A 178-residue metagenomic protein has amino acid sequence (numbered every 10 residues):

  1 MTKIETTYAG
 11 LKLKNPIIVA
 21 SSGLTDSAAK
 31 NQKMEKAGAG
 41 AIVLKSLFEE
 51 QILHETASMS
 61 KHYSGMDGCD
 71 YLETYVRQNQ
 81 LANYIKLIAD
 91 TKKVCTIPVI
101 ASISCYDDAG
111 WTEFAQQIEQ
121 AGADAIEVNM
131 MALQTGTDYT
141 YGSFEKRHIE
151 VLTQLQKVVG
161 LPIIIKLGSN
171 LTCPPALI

Functional and structural regions predicted by a protein language model:
M1, P16-V19, T74-Q78, T140-Y141: Short linear motifs at secondary-structure transitions and domain/linker junctions
M1-I18, Y84-K92: N-terminal amphipathic alpha-helix/helix-capping segment at the start of soluble metabolic enzymes
T2, T6-L11, S22, K45 (+3 more regions): Flexible, active-site-adjacent loop/turn segments at secondary-structure boundaries
P16-N31: N-terminal binding-site loop/beta-alpha segment at the start of enzyme catalytic domains that lines or forms
S27-M66, N79-I100, S104-I178: Alpha/beta enzyme core
D67-Y75: Short glycine/proline- and acidic residue-enriched helix-loop micro-motifs that form flexible lids or anion-recognition
